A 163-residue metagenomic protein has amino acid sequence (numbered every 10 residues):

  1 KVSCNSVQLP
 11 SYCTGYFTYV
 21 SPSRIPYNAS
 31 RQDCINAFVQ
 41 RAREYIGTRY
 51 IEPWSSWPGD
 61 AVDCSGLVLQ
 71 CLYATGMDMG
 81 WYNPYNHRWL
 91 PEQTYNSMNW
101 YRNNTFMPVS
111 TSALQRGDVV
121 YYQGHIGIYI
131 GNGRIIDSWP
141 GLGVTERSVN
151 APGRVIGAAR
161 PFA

Functional and structural regions predicted by a protein language model:
V2-C34, Q40, W81-S112, Q123-A163: Aromatic- and glycine-rich peptidoglycan recognition patches
D33, A37, D63-G66: Generic recognition of short, well-ordered alpha-helical interface segments
Q40-A61: Active-site nucleophile-His-acid catalytic modules used for acyl/amide transfer and hydrolysis across diverse enzymes
R41-T48, Q70-D78, V120: Structured segments of extracytoplasmic/periplasmic soluble domains in secreted or envelope-associated proteins
S56-T75: Active-site nucleophilic cysteine motif
